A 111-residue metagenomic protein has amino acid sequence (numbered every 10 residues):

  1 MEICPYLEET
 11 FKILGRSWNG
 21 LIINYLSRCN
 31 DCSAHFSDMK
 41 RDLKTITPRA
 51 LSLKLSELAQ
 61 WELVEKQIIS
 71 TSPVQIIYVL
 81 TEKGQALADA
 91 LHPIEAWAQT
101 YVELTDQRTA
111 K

Functional and structural regions predicted by a protein language model:
C4, D89-K111: Amphipathic alpha-helical dimerization/coiled-coil segments that flank or bridge DNA-binding/regulatory modules
P5-A50, I77: N-terminal helix-turn-helix DNA-binding core of bacterial DNA-binding proteins
N19, D31, L63, A96-Q99 (+1 more regions): Generic structural signal for secondary-structure transition and capping sites
H35, Q67, D106-Q107: Short, hydrophobic secondary-structure boundary micro-motifs
D38, E57, A86, P93-A96: Residues on one face of amphipathic alpha-helical coiled coils
L51, L55-L58: Basic amphipathic alpha-helical segments that dock to polyanions
A59-V79: Beta-hairpin "wing" of winged helix-turn-helix
S72-P93: Basic, amphipathic "hinge/linker" alpha-helix immediately C-terminal to the N-terminal HTH DNA-binding motif
